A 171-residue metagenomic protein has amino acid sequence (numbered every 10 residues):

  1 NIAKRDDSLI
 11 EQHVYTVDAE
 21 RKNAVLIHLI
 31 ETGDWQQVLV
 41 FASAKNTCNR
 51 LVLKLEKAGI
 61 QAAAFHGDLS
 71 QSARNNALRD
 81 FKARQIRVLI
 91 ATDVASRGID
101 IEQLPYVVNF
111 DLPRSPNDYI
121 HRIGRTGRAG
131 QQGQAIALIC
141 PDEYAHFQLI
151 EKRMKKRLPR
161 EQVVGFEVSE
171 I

Functional and structural regions predicted by a protein language model:
N1-E170: Conserved helicase RecA-like core
